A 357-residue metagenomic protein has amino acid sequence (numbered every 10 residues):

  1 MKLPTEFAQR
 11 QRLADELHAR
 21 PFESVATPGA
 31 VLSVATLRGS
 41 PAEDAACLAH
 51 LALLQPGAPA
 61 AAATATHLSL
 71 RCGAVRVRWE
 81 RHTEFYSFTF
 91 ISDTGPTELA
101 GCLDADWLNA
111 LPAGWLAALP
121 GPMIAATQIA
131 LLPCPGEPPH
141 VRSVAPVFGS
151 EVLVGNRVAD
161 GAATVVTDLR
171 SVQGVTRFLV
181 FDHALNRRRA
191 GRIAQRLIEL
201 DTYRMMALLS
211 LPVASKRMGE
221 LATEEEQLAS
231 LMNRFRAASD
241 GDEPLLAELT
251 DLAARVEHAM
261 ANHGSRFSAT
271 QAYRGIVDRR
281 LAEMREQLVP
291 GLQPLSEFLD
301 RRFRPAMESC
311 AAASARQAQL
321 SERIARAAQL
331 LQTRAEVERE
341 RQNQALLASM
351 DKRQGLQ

Functional and structural regions predicted by a protein language model:
M1-A130: N-terminal pre-transmembrane cytosolic regions of membrane proteins
L3-F7, A14-E16, S24, H183-L197 (+4 more regions): N-proximal short alpha-helices
R12, A46-H50, R189-I193, P244 (+4 more regions): Exposed alpha-helical structural elements
A30, D201-T202, L299-R302: Short acidic (Asp/Glu) and glycine-rich catalytic loops that position anionic groups and cofactors
A30-L32, E84-Y86, G174-T176, E308 (+1 more regions): Structural beta-strand/beta-sheet cores of well-ordered domains, especially the beta-sheet scaffolds that support
A74, T83, P212, G219 (+3 more regions): Short, well-structured alpha-helical interface segments that form or flank functional binding sites
I91-T250, A254: Extended alpha-helical interaction modules
L252-Q357: Membrane-associated alpha-helical segments
